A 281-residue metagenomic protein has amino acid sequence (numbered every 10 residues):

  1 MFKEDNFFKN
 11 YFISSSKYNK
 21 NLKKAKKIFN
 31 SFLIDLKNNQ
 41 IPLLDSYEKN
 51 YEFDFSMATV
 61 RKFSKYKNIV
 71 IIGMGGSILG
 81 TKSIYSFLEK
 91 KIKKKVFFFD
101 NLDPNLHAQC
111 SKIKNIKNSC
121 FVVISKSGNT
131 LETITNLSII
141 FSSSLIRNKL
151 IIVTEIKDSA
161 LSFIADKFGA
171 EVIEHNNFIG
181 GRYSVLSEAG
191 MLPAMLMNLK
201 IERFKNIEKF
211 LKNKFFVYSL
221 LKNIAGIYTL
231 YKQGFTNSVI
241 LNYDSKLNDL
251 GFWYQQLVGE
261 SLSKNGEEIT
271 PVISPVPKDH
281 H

Functional and structural regions predicted by a protein language model:
M1-V60: Extended, charge-enriched "interface" segments that sit outside catalytic cores
N10-S15, P104-N105, I179-S184, P277-H281: A short acidic, often aromatic-flanked loop/helix-cap motif at beta-alpha or helix-coil junctions that lines enzyme
L22, K26-F29, F53, T81 (+5 more regions): Alpha-helix initiation and N-capping motif
Y47-Y51, F98-L102, N177-F178, I273-P275: Short beta->alpha junction loops
E48, E52, N129-N136, V276-H280: Phosphate/oxyanion-binding active-site loops and adjacent basic polyanion-contact surfaces
E48-N50, M74-G76, S83, N242 (+1 more regions): Short glycine-rich, polar/acidic loop-and-turn segments at beta strand-coil junctions
Y51, T59, L199-R203, N213-H281: Acidic catalytic cores of enzymes that act on phosphate-bearing nucleotides/polynucleotides
R61-F216: Glycine-rich phosphate-binding loops that contact phosphosugars or nucleotide phosphates
